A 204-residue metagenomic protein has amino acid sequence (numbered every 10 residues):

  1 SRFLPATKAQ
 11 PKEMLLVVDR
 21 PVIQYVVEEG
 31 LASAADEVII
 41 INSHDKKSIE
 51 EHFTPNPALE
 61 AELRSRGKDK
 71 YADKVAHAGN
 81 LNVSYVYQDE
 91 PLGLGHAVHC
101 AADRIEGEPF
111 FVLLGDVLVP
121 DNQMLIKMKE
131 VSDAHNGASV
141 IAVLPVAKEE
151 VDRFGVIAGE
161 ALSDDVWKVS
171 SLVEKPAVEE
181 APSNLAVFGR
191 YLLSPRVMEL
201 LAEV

Functional and structural regions predicted by a protein language model:
R2, L16, R20-V112, V119-Q123: Conserved N-terminal catalytic core of the sugar/cofactor nucleotidyltransferase
P5-K8: Conserved catalytic-core motifs of eukaryotic protein kinase domains, centered on the activation segment
M14, N82-V83, V166-V169: A residue-level signal for beta-strand positions that form part of recognition/binding surfaces within mature
V27-D36, T54-P55, D133-H135, A181 (+1 more regions): Terminal amphipathic alpha-helical/low-complexity segments used for targeting or macromolecular assembly
L113-G115, L193-S194: A secondary-structure boundary/capping signal
P120-E199: Conserved core of the sugar-phosphate nucleotidyltransferase
